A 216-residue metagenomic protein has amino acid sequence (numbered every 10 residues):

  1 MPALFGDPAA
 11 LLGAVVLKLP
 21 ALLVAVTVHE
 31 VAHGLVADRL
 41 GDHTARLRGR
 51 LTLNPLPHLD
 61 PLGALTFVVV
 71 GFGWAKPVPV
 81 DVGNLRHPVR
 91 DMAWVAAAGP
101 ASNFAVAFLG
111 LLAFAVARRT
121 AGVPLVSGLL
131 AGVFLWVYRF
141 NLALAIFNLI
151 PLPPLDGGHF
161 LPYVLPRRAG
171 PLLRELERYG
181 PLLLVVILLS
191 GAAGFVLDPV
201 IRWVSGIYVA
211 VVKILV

Functional and structural regions predicted by a protein language model:
M1-V216: Hydrophobic transmembrane alpha-helices and their immediate loop junctions in multi-pass integral membrane proteins
